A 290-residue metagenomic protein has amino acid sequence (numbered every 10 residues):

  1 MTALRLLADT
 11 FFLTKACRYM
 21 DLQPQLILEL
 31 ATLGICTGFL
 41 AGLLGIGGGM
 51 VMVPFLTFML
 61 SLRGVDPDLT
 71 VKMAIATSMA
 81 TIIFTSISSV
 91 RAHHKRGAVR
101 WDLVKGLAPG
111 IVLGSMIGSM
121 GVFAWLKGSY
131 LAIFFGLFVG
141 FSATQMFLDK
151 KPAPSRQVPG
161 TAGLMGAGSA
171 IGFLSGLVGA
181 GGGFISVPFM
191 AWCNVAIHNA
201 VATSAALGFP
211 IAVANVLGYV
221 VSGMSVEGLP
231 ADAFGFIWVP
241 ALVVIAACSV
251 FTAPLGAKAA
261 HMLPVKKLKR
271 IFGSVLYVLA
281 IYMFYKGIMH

Functional and structural regions predicted by a protein language model:
A3-L44, V51, T57-K72, S86-I171 (+3 more regions): Juxtamembrane transmembrane-helix boundary motif
A41-M50, S175-G183: Short helix-coil transition sites and intra-membrane helix breaks within transmembrane domains of multi-pass
I75, V201-S204, F272: Membrane-interface helix-entry/capping residues at the boundaries of transmembrane alpha-helices
S78-I82, S204, A241-L242, A246: Short hydrophobic/aromatic, small-residue-rich stretches within specific transmembrane helices of secondary active
V158, L177, G183, F209-V213: Accessory recognition modules or surfaces
G166-F189: Hydrophobic, aromatic-rich membrane-embedded alpha-helical segments
F184-I185, A196-N199: Short, structured loop/turn "capping" segments at alpha-beta junctions
A202-V220: Hydrophobic alpha-helical transmembrane segments of multi-pass integral membrane proteins, especially transporters
